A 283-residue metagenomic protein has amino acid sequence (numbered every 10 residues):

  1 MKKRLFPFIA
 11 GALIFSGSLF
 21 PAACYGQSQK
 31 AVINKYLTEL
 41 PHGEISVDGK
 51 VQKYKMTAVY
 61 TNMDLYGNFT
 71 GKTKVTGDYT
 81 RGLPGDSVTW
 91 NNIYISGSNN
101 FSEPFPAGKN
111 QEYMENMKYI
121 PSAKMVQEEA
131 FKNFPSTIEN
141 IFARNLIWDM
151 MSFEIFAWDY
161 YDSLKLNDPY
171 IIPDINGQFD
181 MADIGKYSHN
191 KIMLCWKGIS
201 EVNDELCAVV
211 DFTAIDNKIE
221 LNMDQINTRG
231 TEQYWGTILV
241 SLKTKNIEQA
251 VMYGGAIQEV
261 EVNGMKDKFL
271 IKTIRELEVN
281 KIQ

Functional and structural regions predicted by a protein language model:
M1-K30: Bacterial Sec-dependent N-terminal signal peptides
Q27-Q283: Signature of exported/secreted
